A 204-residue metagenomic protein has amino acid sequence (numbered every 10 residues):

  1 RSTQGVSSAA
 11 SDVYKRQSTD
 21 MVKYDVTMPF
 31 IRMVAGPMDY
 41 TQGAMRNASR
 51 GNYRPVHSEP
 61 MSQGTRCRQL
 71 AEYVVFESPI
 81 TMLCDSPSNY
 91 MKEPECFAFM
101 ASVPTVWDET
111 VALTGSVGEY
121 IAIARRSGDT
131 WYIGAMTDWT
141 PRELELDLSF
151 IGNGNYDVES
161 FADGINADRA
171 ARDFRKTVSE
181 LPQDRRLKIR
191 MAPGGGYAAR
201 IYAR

Functional and structural regions predicted by a protein language model:
S2-A10, Y14: Single conserved hydrophobic/aromatic residue that forms the stacking wall/gate of nucleotide- or nucleobase-binding
S11-P94: A mid-to-C-terminal "edge-of-domain" accessory segment
M45, I80-T81, D129-T130, D138-T140 (+4 more regions): Short, glycine-/Ser/Thr-/acidic-enriched flexible segments
D85-Y132, M136, D168-R172: Glycan-recognition and catalytic regions of carbohydrate-active enzymes
Y90-C96, W139-T140, S149-D157, F161-N166: Active/binding-pocket-proximal capping segment
V117-D157, Y197-A198: Carbohydrate-binding surface patches
S160-D184: Solvent-exposed beta-strand/loop surfaces of large extracellular or lumenal domains
V178-R204: C-terminal beta-strand-rich structural cap/linker in extracellular carbohydrate-active enzymes
